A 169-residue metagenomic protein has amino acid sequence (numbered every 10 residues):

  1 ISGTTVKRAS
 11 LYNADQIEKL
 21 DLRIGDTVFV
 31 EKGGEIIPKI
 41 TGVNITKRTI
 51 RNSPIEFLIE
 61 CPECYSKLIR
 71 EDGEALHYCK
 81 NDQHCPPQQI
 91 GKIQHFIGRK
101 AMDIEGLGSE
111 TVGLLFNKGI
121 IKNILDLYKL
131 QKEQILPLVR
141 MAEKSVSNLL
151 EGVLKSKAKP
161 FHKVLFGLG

Functional and structural regions predicted by a protein language model:
I1-G3, V28: Protein maturation boundaries and topogenic segments
G3, D21-R23, I121: Short, well-ordered loop/turn sites that connect or cap secondary structure elements
G3-D15: Short, structured beta-strand/loop micro-motifs enriched in basic residues and often containing a Trp
D15-V28: Short nucleic-acid-contacting surface segments enriched for D/E, G, S/T with interspersed K/R
V28-G169: Structural signature for extended repeat/solenoid scaffolds and their inter-repeat hinge/linker regions, spanning
